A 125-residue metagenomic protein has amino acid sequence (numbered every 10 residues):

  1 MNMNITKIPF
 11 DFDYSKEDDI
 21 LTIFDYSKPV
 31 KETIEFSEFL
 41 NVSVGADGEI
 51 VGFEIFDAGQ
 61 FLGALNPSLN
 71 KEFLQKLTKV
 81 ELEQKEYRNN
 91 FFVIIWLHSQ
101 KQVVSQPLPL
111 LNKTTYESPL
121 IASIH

Functional and structural regions predicted by a protein language model:
M1-E38, A46, D57-H125: Intrinsically disordered terminal and processing segments
